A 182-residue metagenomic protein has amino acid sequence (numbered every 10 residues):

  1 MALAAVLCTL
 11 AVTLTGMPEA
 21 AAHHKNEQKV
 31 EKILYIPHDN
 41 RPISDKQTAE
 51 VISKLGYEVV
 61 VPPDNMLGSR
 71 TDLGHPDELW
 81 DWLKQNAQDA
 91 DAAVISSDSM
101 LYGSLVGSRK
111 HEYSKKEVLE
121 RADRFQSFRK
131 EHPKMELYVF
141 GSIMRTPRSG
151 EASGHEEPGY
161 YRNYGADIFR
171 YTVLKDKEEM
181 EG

Functional and structural regions predicted by a protein language model:
A2-T13: Bacterial N-terminal signal peptides
L3-A4, M17, Q88-D89: Generic structural microfeature
T13-K25: Sec-dependent signal peptide cleavage junction
H23-G182: An N-terminal assembly and electron-transfer interface module characteristic of large anaerobic redox and radical
